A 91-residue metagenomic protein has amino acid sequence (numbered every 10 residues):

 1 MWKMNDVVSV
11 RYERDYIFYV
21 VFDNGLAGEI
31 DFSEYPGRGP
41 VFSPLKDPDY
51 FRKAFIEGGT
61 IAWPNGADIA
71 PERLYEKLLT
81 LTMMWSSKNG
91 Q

Functional and structural regions predicted by a protein language model:
M1-Q91: Motif-centric detector for short Cys/His coordination patterns
